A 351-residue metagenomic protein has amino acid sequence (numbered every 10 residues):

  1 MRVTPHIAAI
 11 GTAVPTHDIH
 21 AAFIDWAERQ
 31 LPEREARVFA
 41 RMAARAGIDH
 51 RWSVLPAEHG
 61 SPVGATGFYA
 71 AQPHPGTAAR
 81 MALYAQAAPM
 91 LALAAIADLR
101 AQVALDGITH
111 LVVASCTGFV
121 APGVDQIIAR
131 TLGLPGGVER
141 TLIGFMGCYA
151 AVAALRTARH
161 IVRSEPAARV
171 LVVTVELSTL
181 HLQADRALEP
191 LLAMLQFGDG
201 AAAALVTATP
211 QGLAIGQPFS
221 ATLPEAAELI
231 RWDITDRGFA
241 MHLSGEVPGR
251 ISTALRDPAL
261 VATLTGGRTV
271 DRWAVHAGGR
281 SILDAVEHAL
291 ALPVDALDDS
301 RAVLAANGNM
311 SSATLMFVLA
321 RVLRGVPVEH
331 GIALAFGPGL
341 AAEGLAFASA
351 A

Functional and structural regions predicted by a protein language model:
M1-L83, A184-T253, D257, F336-G339 (+1 more regions): Condensing-enzyme catalytic core mediating Claisen C-C bond formation in acyl metabolism
H6-I7, A168-V172, G331-A335: Short glycine-aspartate micro-motif
G76, D106-H110, L132-G144, A184-E189 (+1 more regions): Glycine/charged-rich beta-loop-alpha catalytic/anionic-binding loops adjacent to active sites
T77-F119: Hydrophobic alpha-helical hairpins/lids featuring a short glycine-rich hinge
A95-I108, R256-D271, L290, V322-V326: Phosphate/pyrophosphate-binding loops at sites that engage ATP/ADP/AMP, CoA/4′-phosphopantetheine, polyphosphate
C116-T117, G137, L142-R163, S252 (+1 more regions): Claisen-condensing/thiolase-fold acyl-transfer catalytic domains that form or cleave C-C bonds in fatty acid
V120-Q126, L171-A193, F219-T235, R280-H288 (+1 more regions): Active-site-adjacent elements of ketosynthase-type condensing enzymes
G136-G137, I143, A150-T157, T174-G200: Active-site glycine-rich loop that binds ribose-phosphate moieties when present
